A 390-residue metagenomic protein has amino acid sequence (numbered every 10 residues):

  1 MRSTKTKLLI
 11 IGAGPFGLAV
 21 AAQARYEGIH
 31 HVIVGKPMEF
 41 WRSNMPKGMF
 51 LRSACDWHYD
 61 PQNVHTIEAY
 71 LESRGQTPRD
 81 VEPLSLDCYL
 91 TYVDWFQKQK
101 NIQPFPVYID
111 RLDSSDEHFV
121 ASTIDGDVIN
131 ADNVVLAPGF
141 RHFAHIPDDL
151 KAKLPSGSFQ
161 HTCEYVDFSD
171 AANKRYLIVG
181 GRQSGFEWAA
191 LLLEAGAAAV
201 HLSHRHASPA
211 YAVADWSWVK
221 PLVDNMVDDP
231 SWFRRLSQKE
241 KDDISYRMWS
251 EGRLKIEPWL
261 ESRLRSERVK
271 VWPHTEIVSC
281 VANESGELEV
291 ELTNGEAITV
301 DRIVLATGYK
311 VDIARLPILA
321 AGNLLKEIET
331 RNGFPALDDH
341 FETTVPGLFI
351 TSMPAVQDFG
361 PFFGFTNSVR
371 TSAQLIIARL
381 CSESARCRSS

Functional and structural regions predicted by a protein language model:
M1-M38, V81-A195, A199-S390: Flavin (primarily FAD) cofactor-binding/catalytic cores of flavoenzymes
R42-G75, S217-S237: Flavin (FAD/FMN) cofactor-binding and adjacent substrate-gating region of FAD-dependent oxidoreductase domains
